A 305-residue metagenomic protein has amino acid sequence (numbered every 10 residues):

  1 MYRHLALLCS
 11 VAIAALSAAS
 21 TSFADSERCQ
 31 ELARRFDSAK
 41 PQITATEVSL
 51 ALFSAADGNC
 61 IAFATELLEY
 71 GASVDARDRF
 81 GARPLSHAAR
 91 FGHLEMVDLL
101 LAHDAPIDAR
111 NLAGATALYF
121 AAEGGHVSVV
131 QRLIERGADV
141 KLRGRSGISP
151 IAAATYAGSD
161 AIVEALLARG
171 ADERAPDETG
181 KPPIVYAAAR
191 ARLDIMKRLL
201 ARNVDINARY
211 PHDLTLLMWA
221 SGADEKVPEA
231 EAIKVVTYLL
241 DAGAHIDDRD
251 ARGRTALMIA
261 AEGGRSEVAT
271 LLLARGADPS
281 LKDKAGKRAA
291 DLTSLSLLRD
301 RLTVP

Functional and structural regions predicted by a protein language model:
D37, T65-S73, D98-P106, Q131-D139 (+5 more regions): Ankyrin repeat domain, specifically the short helix-to-loop turn at the C-terminus of the second helix of each repeat
I43, V74-R77, I107-R110, V140-R143 (+4 more regions): Ankyrin repeat boundary signal
E47, R79-F80, L112-A113, R145-S146 (+4 more regions): Ankyrin repeat start-site detector
F53, R83-S86, T116-Y119, S149-A152 (+4 more regions): Ankyrin repeat (ANK) core detector
F63, E95-M96, S128-V129, A161-I162 (+4 more regions): Conserved ankyrin/ankyrin-like repeat signature
A269-P305: Leucine-rich solenoid repeat scaffolds
